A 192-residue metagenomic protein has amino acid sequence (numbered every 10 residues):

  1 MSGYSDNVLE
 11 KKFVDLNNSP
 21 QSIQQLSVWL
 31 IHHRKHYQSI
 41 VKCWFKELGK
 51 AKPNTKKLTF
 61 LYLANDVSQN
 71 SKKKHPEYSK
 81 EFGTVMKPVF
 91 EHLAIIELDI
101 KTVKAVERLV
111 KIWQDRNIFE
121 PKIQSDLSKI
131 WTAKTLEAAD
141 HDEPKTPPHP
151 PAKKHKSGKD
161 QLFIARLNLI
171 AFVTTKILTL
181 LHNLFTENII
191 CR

Functional and structural regions predicted by a protein language model:
M1-R192: Eukaryote-specific intrinsically disordered, low-complexity regulatory regions enriched for Ser/Thr/Pro/Gln
